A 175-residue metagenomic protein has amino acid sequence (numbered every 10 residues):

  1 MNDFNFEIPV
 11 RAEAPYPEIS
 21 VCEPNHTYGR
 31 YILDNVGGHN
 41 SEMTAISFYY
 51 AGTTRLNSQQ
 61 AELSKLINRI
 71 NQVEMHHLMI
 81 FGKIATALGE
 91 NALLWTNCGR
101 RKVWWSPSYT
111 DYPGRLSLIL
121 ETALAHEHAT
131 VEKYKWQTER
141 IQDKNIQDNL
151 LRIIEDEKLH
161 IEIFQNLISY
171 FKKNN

Functional and structural regions predicted by a protein language model:
M1-N175: Non-heme di-metal
